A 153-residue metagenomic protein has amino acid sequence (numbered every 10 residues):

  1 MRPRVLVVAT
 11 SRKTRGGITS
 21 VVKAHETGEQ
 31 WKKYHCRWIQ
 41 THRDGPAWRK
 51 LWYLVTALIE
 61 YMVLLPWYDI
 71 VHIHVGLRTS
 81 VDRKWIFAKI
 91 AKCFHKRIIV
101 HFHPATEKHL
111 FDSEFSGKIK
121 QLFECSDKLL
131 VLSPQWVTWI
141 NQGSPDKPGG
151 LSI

Functional and structural regions predicted by a protein language model:
M1-R43, H95: N-terminal subdomain of nucleotide-sugar transferases
V5, C36, I98, L129 (+1 more regions): Hydrophobic/aromatic residues located in beta-strands of well-ordered beta-sheets within soluble catalytic
C36-M62, I73-K84: A short, charged, and often flexible helix/loop element on the N-terminal side of the glycosyltransferase catalytic
P66-V71: Short acidic/histidine-rich motifs immediately flanking catalytic phosphotransfer sites in two-component signaling
G76-S80, K96-S113, K128: A short, histidine- and acid-enriched strand-loop-helix "catalytic/donor-clamping" loop that lines the nucleotide-sugar
F87, C93-F94, D112-K128: Membrane-proximal helix-turn-helix segments that form the acceptor-binding/catalytic region of lipid-linked
E124-I153: Donor nucleotide-sugar binding/catalytic pocket of nucleotide-sugar-dependent glycosyltransferases
